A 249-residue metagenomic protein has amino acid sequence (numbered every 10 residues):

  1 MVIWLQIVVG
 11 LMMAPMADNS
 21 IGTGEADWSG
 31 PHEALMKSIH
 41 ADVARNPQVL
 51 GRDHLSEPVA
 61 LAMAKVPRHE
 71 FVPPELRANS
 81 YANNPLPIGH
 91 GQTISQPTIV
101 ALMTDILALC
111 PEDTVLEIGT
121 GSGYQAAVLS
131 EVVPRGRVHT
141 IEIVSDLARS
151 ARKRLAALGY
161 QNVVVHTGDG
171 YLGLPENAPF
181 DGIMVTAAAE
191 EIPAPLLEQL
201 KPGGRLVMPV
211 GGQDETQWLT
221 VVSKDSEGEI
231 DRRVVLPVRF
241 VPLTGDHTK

Functional and structural regions predicted by a protein language model:
W4-A14: Bacterial N-terminal signal peptides
M16-L116, V132, L147-A157, Q161-V164 (+2 more regions): Class I SAM-dependent transferase core
I106-E229: Conserved nucleotide-cofactor-binding alpha/beta core module
